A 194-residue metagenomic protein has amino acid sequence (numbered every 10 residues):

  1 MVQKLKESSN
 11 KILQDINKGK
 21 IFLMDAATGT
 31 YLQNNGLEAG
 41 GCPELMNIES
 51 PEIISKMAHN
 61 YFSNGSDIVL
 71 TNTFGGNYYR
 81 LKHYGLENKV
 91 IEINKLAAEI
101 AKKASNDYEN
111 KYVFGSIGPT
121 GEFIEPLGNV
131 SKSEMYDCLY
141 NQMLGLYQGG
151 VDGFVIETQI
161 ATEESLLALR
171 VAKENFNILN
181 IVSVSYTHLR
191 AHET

Functional and structural regions predicted by a protein language model:
V2-G36, K102-N106: N-terminal amphipathic alpha-helix/helix-capping segment at the start of soluble metabolic enzymes
A26, Y61, A101, F154: Conserved, mostly hydrophobic/aromatic
C42-E49, I68-V90, V151-S165: Glycine-rich, proline-tolerant flexible connector loops at the mouths of alpha/beta enzymes
M46-N60, G85-I100, S133-Y140: Glycine-rich anion/phosphate-binding loops
L86-Y108, A168-S183: Alpha-helix-loop-beta-strand connector modules within alpha/beta enzyme cores
A98, K102-M143, Y147: Active-site beta->alpha loop and helix N-cap motifs at the rims of alpha/beta catalytic domains
N129-I156, I160-N180, R190: Alpha/beta enzyme core
T187-T194: Conserved small/polar residues in nucleotide/adenosyl-binding loops
